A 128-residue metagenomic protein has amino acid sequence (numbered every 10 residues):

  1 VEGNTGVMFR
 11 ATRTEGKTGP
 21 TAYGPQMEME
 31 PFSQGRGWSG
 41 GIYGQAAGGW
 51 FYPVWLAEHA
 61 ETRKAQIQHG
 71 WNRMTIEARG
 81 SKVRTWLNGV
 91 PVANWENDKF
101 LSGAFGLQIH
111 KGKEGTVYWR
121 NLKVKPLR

Functional and structural regions predicted by a protein language model:
V1-R128: Carbohydrate-interacting regions of secretory-pathway proteins
